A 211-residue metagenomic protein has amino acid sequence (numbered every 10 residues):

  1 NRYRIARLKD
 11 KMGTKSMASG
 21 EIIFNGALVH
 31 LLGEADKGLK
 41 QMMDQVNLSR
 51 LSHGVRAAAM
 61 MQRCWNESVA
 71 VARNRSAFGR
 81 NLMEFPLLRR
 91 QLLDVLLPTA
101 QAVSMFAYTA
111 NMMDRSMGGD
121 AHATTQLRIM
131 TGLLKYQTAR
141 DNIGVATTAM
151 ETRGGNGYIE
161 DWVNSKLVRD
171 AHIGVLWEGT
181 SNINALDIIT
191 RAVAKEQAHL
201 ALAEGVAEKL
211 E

Functional and structural regions predicted by a protein language model:
N1-E211: Internal glycine-rich alpha/beta core junctions
